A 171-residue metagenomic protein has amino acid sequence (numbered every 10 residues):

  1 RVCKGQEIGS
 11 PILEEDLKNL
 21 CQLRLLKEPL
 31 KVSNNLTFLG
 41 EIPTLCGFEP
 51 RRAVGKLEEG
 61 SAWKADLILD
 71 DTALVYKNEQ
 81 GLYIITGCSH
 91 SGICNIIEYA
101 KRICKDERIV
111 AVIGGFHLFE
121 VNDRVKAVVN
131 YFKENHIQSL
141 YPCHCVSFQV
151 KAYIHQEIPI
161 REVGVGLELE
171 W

Functional and structural regions predicted by a protein language model:
R1-C3, E120-N122, L169-W171: Short, charged, surface-exposed secondary-structure boundary motifs
R1-P50, P159-V163: Binuclear metal-dependent hydrolase catalytic cores
E14-D16, L20, S61-I68, F119: A short, flexible low-complexity segment enriched in Lys/Arg and Gly/Pro that occurs in N-terminal basic tails
K27-Q80: Core dinuclear metal-dependent hydrolase active-site scaffold
L30, L45, F116, S147 (+1 more regions): Residue-level detector of flexible, active-site-proximal loop/helix-junction positions within diverse enzyme catalytic
N34, T44, L118-E120, W171: Generic structural "secondary-structure junction" signal
E41, G114, V165, W171: Active-site donor-binding loop signature of nucleotide-sugar glycosyltransferases
L67-A73, K77-I84, C88-G164: Cap/insert and terminal regions of metallo-dependent hydrolase folds
